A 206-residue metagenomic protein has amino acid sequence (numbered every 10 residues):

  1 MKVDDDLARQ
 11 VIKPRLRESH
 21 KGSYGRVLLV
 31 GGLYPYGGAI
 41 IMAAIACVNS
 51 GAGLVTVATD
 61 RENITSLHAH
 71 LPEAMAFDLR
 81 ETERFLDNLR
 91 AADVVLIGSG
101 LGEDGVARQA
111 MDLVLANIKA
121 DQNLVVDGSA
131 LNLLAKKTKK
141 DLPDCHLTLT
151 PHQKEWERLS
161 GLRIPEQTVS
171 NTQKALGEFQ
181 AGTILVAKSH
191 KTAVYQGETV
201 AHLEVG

Functional and structural regions predicted by a protein language model:
M1-N123, N132-T148, E157-G206: Small-residue (G/A/S/T)-rich helix-start motifs and N-terminal tracts that mark the onset
H152: Short, conserved phosphate/pyrophosphate- and ester-handling motifs at nucleotide-, phospho-/glycolipid
